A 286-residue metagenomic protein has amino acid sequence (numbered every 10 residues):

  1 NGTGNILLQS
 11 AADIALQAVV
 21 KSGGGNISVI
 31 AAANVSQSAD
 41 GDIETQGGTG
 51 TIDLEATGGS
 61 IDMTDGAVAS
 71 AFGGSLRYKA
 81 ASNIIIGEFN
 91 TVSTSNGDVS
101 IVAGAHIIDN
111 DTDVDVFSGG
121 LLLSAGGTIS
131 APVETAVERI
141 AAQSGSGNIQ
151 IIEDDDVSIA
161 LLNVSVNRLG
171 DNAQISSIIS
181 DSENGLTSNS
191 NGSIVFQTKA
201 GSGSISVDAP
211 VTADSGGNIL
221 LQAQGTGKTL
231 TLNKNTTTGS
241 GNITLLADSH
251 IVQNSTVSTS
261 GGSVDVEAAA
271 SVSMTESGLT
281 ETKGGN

Functional and structural regions predicted by a protein language model:
N1-N286: Extracellular lectin-like interaction modules
